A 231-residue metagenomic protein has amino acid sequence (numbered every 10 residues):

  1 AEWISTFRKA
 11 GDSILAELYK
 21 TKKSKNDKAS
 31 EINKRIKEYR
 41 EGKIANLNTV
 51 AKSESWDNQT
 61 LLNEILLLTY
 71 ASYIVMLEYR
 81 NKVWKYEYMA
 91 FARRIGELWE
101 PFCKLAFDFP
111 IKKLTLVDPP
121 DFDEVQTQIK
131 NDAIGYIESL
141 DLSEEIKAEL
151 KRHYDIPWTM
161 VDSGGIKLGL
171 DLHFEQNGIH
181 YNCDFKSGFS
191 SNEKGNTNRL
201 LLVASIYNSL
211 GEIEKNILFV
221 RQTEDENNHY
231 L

Functional and structural regions predicted by a protein language model:
A1-P110, P119-D121: Nuclease-adjacent, charged terminal/linker segments that flank catalytic cores
Y86-A92, D155-V161, D184-N192: Surface-exposed cleft-lining segments at the edges of enzyme active sites
F107, L170-G188: Conserved catalytic cores of phosphodiester-cleaving nucleases, focusing on short active-site segments
D118-N177: Active-site metal-binding core of divalent-cation-utilizing nuclease and nuclease-like domains
N182, L218-F219: Structural beta-sheet core signal
F189-R199, N227-H229: Active-site-adjacent loop/helix micro-motif of nuclease/hydrolase catalytic cores
K194-L210: Short, charged, amphipathic alpha-helix that recurs within catalytic cores of restriction-modification and other
V220-L231: Domain-level recognition of nuclease-like catalytic cores that cleave nucleotide substrates
